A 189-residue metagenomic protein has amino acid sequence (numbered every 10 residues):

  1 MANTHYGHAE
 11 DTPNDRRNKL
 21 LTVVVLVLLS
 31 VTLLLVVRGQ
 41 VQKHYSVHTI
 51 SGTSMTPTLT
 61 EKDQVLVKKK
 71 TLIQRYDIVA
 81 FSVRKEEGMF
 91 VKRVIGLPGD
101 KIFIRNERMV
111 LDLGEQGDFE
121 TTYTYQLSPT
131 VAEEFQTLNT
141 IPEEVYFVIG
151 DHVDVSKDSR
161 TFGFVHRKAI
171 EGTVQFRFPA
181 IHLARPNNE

Functional and structural regions predicted by a protein language model:
A2-L28, S46-T49, P57-E189: Soluble "head" domains of membrane/secretory-pathway proteins
L28-L35: Alpha-helical transmembrane segments
L35-M55: Aromatic-capped interface at the extracytoplasmic side of an N-terminal signal-anchor transmembrane helix
